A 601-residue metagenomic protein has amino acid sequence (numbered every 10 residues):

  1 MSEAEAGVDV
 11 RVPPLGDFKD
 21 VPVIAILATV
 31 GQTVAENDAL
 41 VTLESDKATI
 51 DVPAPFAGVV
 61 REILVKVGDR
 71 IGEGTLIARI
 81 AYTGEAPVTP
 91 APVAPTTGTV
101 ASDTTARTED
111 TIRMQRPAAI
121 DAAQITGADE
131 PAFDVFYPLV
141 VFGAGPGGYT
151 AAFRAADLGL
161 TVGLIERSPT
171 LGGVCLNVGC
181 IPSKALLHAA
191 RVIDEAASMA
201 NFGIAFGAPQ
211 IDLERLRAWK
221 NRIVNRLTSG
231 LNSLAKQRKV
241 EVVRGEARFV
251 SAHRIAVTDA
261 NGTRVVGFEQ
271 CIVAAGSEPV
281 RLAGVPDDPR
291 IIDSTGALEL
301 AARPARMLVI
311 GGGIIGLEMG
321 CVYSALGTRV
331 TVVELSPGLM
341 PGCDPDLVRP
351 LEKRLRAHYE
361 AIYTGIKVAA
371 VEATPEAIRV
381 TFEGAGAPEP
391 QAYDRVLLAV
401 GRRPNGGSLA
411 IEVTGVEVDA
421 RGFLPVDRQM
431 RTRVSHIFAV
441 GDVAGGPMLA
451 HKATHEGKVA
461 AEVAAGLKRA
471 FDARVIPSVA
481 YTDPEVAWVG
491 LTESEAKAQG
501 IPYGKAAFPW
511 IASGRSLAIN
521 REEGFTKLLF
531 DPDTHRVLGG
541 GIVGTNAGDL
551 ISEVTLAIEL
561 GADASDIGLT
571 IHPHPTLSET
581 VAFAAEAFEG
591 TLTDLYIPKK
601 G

Functional and structural regions predicted by a protein language model:
M1-T42, D51, P55-A57, D103-T104 (+4 more regions): Acidic, low-complexity mobile loops and tails
L15, I26-V34, V65-I71, G84 (+1 more regions): Acidic, glycine-anchored pre-beta loop/turn
A35-P53, G72-A86: Short hydrophobic beta/alpha edge segments that flank linear recognition/processing sites
R116-D121, I125-Y137, F153-R303, S336-M340 (+7 more regions): Glycine-rich flavin
E130-G147, R303-I315: Beta1/beta-strand and adjacent pyrophosphate-binding region of the FAD-binding site in flavoprotein oxidoreductases
V140-F142, A247, V265-G276, V309-I310 (+4 more regions): Short hydrophobic core segments
F142-A144, A151, A156-S168, V174 (+4 more regions): Flexible, glycine-rich terminal cap/loop adjacent to redox cofactors in electron-transfer oxidoreductases
D288-P304, P390-V463, A557: FAD-site-proximal beta/loop scaffold in flavoenzymes
